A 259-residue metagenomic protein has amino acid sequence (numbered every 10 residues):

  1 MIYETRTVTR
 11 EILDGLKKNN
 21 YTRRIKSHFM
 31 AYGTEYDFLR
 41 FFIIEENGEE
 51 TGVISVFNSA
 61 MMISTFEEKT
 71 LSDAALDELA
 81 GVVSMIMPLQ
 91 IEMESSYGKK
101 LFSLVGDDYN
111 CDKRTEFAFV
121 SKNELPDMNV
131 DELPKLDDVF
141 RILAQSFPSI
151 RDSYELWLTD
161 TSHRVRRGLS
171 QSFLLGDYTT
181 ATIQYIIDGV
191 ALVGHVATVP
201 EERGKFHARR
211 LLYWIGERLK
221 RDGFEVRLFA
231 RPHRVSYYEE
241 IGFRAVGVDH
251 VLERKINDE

Functional and structural regions predicted by a protein language model:
M1-K26, D112-L156: Short amphipathic alpha-helix that is part of the acyltransferase structural core
N20-F41, E46, P148-S172: Active-site rim helix/loop that mediates acceptor-substrate recognition in acyltransferases
S27-M87, D177-H195, P200: Conserved donor-binding loop and adjoining core beta-sheet/short helix segment in diverse acyl/aminoacyl transferases
N58-M61, T65-N129, D249-K255: Acyl-donor-binding surface of acyltransferase catalytic domains
L71-V82, T198, G204-R221, A230 (+1 more regions): Conserved acetyl-CoA-binding loop-helix of GNAT-fold acetyltransferases
M85-S95, L219-R231: Conserved GNAT acetyl-CoA-binding A-motif
L101-V105, Y237-E239, F243: Conserved active-site tyrosine of GNAT-family acetyltransferases
D137-L192, A197: A mid-sequence, solvent-exposed acidic-amphipathic segment
